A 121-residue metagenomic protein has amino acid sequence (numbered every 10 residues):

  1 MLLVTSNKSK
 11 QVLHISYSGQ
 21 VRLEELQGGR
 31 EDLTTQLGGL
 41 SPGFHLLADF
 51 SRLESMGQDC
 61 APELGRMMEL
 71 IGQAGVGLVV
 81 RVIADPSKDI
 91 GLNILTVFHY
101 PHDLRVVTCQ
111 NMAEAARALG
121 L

Functional and structural regions predicted by a protein language model:
M1-L121: Amphipathic, Lys/Arg-enriched alpha-helical "gate/interface" segment within cytosolic domains that mediates
